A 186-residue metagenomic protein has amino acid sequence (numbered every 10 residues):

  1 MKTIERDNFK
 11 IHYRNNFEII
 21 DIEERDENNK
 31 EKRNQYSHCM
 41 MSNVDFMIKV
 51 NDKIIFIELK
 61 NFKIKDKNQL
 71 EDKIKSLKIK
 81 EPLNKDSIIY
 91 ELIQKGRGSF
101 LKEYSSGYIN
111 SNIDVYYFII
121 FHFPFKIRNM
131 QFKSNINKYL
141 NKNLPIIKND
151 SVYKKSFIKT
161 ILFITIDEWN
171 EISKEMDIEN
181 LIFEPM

Functional and structural regions predicted by a protein language model:
M1-D45, N51, E175-M186: Basic, amphipathic N-terminal segments that precede the first structured/catalytic domain
S42, K53, I113-V115: Residues at beta-strand starts and edge strands
V44, N110-N112, K133: Intrinsically disordered, low-complexity regions
F46-I48, K53-N61: Conserved catalytic cores of phosphodiester-cleaving nucleases, focusing on short active-site segments
F62-F123: Catalytic cores of nucleic-acid endonucleases
L70-K73, N170-I182: Short acidic, low-complexity segments enriched in Ser/Thr/Gly/Pro
D114-D177: Short, low-complexity, polybasic intrinsically disordered segments
